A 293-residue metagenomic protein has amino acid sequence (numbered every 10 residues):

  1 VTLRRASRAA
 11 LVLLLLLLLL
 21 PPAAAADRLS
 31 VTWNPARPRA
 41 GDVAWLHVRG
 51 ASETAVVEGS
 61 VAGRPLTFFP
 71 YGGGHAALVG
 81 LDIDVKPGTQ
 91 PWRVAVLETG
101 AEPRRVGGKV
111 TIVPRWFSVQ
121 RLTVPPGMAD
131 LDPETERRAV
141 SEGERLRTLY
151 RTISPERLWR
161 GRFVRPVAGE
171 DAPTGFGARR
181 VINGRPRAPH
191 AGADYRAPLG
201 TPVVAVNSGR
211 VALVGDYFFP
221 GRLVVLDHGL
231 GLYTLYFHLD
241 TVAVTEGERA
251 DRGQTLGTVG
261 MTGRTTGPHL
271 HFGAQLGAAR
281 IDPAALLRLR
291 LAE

Functional and structural regions predicted by a protein language model:
V1-L11: Bacterial N-terminal signal peptides that target proteins for export
A10-P21: Bacterial N-terminal signal peptides
A26-G108, P114: Cationic-aromatic interfacial patches
S30-W33, V106-P220: Surface-exposed, glycine-biased beta-strand/turn segments
Y71-G74, T111-R115, L239-V242, L286-L289: A short, sequence-level motif marking secondary-structure junctions
K86-P87, W116-V119, R280-D282: Short, charged/polar, Gly/Pro-enriched secondary-structure boundary elements
T99, V113-R115, Q275-A279: Short coil/turn motifs at secondary-structure junctions
P166-E293: Catalytic cores of peptidoglycan-degrading enzymes
